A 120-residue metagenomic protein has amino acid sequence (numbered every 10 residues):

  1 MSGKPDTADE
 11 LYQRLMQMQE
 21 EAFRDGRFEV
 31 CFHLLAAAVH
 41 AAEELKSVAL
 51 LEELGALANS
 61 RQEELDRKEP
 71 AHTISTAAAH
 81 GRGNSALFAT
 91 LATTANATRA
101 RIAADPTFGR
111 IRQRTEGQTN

Functional and structural regions predicted by a protein language model:
M1-N120: C-terminal-biased regions
